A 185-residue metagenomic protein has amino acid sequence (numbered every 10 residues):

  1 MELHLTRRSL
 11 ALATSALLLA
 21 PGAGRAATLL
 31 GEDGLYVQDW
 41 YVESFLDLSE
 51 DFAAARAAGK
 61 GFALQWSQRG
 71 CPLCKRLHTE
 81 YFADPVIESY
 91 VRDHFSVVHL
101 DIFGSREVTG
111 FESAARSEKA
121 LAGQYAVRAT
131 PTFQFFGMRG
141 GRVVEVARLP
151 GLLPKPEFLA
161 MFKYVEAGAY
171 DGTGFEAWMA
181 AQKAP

Functional and structural regions predicted by a protein language model:
M1-L17: N-terminal secretory signal peptides and thylakoid transit peptides that target proteins across membranes
A27-Y41: N-proximal helix/coil linker or "cap" segments that precede and/or mark the start of modular domains
S44-K60: A short beta-strand-turn-helix
A58-C71: Short active-site neighborhood of thiol/selenol oxidoreductases, capturing the structured segment around
K75-Y90: Typically the conserved alpha-helix immediately C-terminal to a functionally engaged Cys/Sec in thioredoxin-like
E88-R116: Thiol-based oxidoreductase modules, predominantly thioredoxin-like and allied folds used for disulfide exchange
E118-Q134: Structural micro-motif
A129, G137-Y170: Non-catalytic, surface beta->alpha helical segment in thiol-disulfide oxidoreductase systems
